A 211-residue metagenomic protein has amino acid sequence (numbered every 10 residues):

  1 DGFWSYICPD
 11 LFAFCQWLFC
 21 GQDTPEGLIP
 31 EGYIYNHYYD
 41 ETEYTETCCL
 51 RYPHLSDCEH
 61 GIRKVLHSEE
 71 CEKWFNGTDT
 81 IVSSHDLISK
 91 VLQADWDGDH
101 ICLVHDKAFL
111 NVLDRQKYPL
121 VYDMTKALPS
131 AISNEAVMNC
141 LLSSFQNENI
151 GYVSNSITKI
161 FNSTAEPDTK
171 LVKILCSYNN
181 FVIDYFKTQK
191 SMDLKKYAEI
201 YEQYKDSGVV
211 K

Functional and structural regions predicted by a protein language model:
D1-V104, A108-V121: Core mixed alpha/beta domains of very large multi-subunit molecular machines
G2, A13, S84-H85, K90 (+3 more regions): C-terminal catalytic or substrate-handling cores of phosphate/nucleotide- and metal-cofactor-dependent proteins acting
